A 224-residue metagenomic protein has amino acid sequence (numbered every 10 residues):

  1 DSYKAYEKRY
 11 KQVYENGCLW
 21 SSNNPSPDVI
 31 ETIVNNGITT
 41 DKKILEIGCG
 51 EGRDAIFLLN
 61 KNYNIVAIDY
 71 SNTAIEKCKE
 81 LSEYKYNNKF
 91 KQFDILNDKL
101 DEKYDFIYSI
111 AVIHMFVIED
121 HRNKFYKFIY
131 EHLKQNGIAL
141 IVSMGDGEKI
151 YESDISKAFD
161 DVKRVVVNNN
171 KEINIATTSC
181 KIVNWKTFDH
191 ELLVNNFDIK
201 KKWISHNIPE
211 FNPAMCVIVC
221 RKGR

Functional and structural regions predicted by a protein language model:
D1-I38, L45-K61, V66-N88, Q92-K99 (+1 more regions): Class I (Rossmann-like) S-adenosyl-L-methionine-dependent methyltransferase catalytic domain, capturing the SAM-binding
Y108: A conserved beta-strand element that flanks and buttresses the S-adenosyl-L-methionine
A111-M115: Short catalytic micro-motifs in class I SAM-dependent methyltransferases
I118-D120: Conserved catalytic-core motifs of eukaryotic protein kinase domains, centered on the activation segment
N123-Q135: A short glycine-rich, Lys/Arg-flanked "PGG" loop and its adjoining helix->strand segment in the class I
